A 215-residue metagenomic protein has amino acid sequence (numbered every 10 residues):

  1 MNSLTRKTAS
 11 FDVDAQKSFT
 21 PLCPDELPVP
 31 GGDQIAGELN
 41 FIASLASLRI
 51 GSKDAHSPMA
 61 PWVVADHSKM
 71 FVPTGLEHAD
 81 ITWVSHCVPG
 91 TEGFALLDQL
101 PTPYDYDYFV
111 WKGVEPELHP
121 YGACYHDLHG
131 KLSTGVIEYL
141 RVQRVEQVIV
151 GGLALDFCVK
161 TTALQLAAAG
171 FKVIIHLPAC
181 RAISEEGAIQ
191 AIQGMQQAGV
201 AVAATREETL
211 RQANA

Functional and structural regions predicted by a protein language model:
S3-A9: Extreme N-terminal starter segment of soluble prokaryotic enzymes
F11-V13, K53: Active-site flanking residues adjacent to catalytic metal/cofactor-binding acidic residues
A15-L22: Short acidic, Gly/Ser-rich segments with clustered Asp/Glu that frequently serve as metal-coordination loops in enzyme
C23-P30, A123-D127: Short glycine-enriched, charge-decorated loop/helix-capping segments at active-site entrances that position
G37-Q147: Active-site alpha/beta core segments
E38, I42, F157-A168: Histidine-anchored nucleotide/phosphate-binding helix
D98-Y108, E186-A215: Structural recognition of alpha->loop->beta junctions
I149-G152, F171-E185: A short glycine-rich beta-strand->turn/loop micro-motif centered on a GG-aromatic cluster
